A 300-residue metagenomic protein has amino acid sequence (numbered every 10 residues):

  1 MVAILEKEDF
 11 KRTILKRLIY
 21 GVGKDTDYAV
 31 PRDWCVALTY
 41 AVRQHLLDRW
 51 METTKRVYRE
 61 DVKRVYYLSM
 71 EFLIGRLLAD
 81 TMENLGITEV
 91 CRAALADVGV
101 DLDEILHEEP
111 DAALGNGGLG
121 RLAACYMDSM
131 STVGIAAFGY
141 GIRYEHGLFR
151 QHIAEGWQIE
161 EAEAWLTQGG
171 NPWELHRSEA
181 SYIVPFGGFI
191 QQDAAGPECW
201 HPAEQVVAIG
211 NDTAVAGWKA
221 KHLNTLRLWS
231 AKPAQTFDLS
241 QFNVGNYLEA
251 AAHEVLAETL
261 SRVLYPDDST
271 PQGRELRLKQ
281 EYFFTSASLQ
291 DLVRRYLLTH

Functional and structural regions predicted by a protein language model:
M1-H300: A conserved ligand/cofactor-binding region detector
